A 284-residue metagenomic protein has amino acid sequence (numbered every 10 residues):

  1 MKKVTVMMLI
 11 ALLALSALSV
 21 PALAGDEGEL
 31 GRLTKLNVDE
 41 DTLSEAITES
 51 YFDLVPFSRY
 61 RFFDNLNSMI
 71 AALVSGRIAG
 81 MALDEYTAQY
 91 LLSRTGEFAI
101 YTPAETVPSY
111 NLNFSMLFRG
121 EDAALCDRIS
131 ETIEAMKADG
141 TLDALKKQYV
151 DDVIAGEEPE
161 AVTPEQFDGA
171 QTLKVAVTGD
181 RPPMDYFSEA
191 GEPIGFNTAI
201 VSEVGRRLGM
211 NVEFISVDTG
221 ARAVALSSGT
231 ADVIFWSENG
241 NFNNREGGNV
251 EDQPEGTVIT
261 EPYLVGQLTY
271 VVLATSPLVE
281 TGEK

Functional and structural regions predicted by a protein language model:
V4-A24: Sec-dependent N-terminal signal peptides of Gram-positive bacterial secreted proteins and lipoproteins
G25-L30, V38-D41, Q89-N111, G120 (+3 more regions): Acidic, polar ligand-binding/catalytic clefts
G25-L83, T95-Y101, A124, E134 (+4 more regions): Hydrophobic, helix-prone linear segments
E29-E40, Y51-S75, G80, D84 (+3 more regions): Extracytoplasmic small-molecule ligand-binding "clamshell" domains of the periplasmic binding protein/Venus flytrap
L33, T42-S44, P108-G156, T198-R207 (+1 more regions): Extended ligand-binding regions for polar small-molecule ligands
L145-V175: Disordered inhibitory propeptide/activation segment of secreted metzincin zinc metalloprotease zymogens, centered on
